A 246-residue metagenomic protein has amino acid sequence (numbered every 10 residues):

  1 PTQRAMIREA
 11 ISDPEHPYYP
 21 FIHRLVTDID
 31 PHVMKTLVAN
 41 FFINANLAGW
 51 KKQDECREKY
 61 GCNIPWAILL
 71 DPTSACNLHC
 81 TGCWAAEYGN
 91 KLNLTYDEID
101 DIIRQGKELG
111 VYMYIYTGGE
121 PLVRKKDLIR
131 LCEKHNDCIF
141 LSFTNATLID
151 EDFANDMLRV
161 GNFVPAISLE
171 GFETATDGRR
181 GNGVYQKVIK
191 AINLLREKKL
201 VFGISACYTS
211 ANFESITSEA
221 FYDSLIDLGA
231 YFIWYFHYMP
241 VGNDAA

Functional and structural regions predicted by a protein language model:
T2-D152: Conserved alpha-helical substructure of the radical SAM core
A85, H237-Y238: Active-site donor-binding loop signature of nucleotide-sugar glycosyltransferases
A86, D177-R179, D244-A245: Short acidic, glycine/proline-rich loop/turn micro-motifs
Y96-Y116, R124-H237: Radical SAM/AdoMet-radical enzyme domain recognition
Y238-A246: A C-terminal junction/extension of Radical SAM enzymes
